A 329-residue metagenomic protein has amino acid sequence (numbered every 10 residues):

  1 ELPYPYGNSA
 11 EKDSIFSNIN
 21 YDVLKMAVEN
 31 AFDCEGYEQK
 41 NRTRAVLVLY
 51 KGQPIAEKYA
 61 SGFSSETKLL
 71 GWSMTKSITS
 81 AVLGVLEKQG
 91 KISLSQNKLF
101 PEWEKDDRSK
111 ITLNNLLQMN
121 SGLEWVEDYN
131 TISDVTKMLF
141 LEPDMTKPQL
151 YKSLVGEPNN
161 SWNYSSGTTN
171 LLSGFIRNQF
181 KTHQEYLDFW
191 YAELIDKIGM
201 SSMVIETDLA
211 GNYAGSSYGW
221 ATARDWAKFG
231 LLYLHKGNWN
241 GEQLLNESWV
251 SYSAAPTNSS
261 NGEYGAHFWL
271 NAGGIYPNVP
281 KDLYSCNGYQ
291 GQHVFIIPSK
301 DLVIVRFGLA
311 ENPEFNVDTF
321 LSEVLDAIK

Functional and structural regions predicted by a protein language model:
K12-L47: Beta-lactamase-like hydrolase cores
V23-N30, Q53-K58, I132-P158, Q184-M203: Short, charged, amphipathic alpha-helices and their helix-cap/turn boundaries
Y37-A45, A60-Q89, S95-E104, E157-Y164 (+1 more regions): Short active-site loop at a secondary-structure junction that contains or immediately precedes the catalytic residue(s)
G52, L69-L94, L116, L172-I176 (+1 more regions): Active-site SXXK
S80, G167-I176, S217-N238, Q292-G308: Active-site-proximal alpha-helical segments within enzyme catalytic domains
K88-E124, Y151-L154, K181-S217: Active-site helix/loop module of the DD-peptidase/beta-lactamase fold, centered on the serine-lysine SxxK catalytic
M200-T207, Y252-V303: Active-site Gly/Thr loop motif
C286-K329: Structured C-terminal helix/loop/strand segments within mature extracytoplasmic catalytic/sensor domains
